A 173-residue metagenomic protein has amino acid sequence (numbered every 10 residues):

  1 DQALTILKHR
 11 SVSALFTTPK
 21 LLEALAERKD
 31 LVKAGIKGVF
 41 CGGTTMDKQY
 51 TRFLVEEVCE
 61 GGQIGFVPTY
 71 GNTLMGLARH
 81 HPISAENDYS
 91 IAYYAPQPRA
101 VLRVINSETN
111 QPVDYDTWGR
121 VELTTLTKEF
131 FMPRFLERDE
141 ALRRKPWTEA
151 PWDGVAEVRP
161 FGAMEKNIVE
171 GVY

Functional and structural regions predicted by a protein language model:
D1-Y173: Active-site glycine/GP-rich loop and adjacent strand/helix microenvironment that borders small-molecule binding pockets
